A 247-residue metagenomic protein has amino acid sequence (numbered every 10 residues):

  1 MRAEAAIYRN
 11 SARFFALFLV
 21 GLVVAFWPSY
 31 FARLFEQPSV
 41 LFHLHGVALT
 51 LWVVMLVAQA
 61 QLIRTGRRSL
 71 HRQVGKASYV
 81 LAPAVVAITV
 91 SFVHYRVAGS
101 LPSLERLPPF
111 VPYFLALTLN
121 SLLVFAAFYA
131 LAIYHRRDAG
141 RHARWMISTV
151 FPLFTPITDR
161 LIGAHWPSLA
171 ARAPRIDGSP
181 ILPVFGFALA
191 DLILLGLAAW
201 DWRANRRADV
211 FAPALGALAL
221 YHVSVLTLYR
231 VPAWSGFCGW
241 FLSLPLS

Functional and structural regions predicted by a protein language model:
M1-S247: Alpha-helical membrane insertion/targeting regions
